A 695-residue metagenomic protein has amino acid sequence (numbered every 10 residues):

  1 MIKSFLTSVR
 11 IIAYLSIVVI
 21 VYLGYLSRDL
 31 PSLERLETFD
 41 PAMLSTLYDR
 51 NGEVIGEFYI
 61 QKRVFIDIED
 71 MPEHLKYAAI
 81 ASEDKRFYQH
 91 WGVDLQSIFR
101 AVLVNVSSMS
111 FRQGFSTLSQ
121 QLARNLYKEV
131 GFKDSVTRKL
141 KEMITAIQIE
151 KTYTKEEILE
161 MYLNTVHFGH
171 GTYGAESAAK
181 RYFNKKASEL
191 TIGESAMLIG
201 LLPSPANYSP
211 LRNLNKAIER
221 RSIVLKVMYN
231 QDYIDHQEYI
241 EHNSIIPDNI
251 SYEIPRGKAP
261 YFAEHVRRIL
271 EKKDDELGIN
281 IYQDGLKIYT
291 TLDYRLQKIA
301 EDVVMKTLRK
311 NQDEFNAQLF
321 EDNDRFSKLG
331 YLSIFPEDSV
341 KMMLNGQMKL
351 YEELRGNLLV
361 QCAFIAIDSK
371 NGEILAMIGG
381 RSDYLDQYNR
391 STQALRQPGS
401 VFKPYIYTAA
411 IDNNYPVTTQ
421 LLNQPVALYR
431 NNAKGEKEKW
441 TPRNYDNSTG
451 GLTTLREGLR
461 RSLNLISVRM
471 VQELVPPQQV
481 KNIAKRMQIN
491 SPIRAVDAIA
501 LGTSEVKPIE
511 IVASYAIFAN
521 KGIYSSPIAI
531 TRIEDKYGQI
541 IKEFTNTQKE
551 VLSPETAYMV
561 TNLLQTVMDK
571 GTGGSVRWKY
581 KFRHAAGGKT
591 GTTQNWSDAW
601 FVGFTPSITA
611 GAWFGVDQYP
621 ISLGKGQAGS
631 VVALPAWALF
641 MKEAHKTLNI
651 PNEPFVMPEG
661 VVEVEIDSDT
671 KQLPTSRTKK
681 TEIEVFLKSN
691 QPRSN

Functional and structural regions predicted by a protein language model:
M1-Y48, R86, V106, N311: N-terminal type II signal-anchor transmembrane helix that functions as the membrane-insertion/stop-transfer segment
I20, S110-N311, Q318-D322, M470-Q472 (+4 more regions): Non-catalytic, structured segments within soluble enzyme domains
Y25-A78: Terminal hydrophobic membrane-targeting helix
V64-E69, I288, N357-C362, L385-Y405 (+2 more regions): Short active-site loop at a secondary-structure junction that contains or immediately precedes the catalytic residue(s)
A79-I80, M228, A300, N371-G372 (+5 more regions): Active-site SXXK
E83-D94, S107-R112, I149-K155, H167-T172 (+14 more regions): Bacterial peptidoglycan biogenesis and beta-lactam-recognition machinery
S107-G131, K185-S188, Y252-K258, Y415-V480 (+2 more regions): Conserved catalytic neighborhood of penicillin-recognizing serine enzymes
T290-D313, L319-D368, M377-I378, S382-T392 (+2 more regions): A penicillin-recognizing enzyme superfamily signal
